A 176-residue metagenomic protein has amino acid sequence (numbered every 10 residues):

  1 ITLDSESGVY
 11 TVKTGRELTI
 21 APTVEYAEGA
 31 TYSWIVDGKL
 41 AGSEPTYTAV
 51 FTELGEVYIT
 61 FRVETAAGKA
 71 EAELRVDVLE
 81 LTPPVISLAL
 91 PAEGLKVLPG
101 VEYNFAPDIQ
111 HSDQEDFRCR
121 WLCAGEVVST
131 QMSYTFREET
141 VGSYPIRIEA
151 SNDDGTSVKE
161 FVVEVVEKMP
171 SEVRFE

Functional and structural regions predicted by a protein language model:
S7-V12, P91-V97: Short beta-strand segments of immunoglobulin-like
G15-V24, G100-H111: A short beta-strand segment in extracellular, disulfide-stabilized domains
Y26, A49-E53, F136-T140: Residue-level recognition of secondary-structure-to-loop junctions
Y26-S33, H111-R120: Solvent-exposed loop segments of extracellular immunoglobulin-like
I35-A49, R120-F136: Surface-exposed, flexible coil segments in extracellular/virion-facing regions
G55-I59, G142-I146: Exposed beta-strand face motif in extracellular beta-rich ectodomains
D77-V85, T140, E164-V173: Extracellular interdomain linker/stem segments of modular secreted and single-pass surface proteins
